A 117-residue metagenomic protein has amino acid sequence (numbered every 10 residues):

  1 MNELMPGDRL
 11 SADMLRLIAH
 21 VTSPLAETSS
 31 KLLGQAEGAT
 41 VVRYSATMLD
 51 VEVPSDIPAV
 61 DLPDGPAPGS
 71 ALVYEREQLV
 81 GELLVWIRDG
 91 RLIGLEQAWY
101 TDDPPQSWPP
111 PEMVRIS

Functional and structural regions predicted by a protein language model:
M1-A71, L92, W108-S117: N-terminal domain-onset segments
Y74-S117: Short, compact, well-ordered microdomains
